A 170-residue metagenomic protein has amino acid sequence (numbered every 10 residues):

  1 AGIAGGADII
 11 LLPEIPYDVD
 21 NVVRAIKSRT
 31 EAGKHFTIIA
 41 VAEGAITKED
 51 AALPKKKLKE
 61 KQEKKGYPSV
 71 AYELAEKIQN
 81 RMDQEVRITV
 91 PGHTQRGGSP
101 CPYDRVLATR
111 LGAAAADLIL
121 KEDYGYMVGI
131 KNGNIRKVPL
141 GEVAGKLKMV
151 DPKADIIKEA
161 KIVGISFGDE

Functional and structural regions predicted by a protein language model:
A1-Q84: Accessory alpha-helical/coil subdomains and C-terminal extensions that flank or cap enzyme catalytic cores
E14-P16, E43-I46, P91-T94, K131-N134: Short, ordered loop/turn segments at secondary-structure junctions
T30, I119-D123: Short, hydrophobic alpha-helical segments
H35-I39, A75, D83-P91, E122-K131: Flexible, glycine/charged-enriched surface loops at secondary-structure junctions
A51-P54, G98-V106, V138-G145: Short glycine/threonine-rich loop-to-helix capping motif typified by GTGT followed within a few residues by an Asp-Pro
K57-K65, R96-G112, A116-L120: Catalytic, metal-anchored helix/loop core of enzyme active sites in primary metabolism
E73, V128-E170: Phosphate-binding loop/pocket of nucleotide- and phosphate-handling active sites
